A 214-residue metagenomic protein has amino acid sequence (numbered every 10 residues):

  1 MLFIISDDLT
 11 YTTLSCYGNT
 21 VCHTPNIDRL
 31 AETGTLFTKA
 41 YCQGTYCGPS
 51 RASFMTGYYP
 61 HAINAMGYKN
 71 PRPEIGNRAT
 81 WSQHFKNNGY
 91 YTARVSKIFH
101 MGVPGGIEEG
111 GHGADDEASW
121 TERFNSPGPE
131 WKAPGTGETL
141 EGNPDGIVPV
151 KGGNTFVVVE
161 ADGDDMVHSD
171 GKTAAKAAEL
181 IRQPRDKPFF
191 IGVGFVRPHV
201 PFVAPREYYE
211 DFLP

Functional and structural regions predicted by a protein language model:
M1-P214: Formylglycine-dependent sulfatase
